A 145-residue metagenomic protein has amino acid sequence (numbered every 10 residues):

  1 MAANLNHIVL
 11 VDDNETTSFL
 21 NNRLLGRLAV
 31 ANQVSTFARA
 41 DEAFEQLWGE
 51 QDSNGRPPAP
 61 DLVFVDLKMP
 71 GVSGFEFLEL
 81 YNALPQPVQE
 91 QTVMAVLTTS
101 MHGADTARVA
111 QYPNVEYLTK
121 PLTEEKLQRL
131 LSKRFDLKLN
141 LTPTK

Functional and structural regions predicted by a protein language model:
M1-V9, E15-V30, G55, V88-Q91 (+1 more regions): Non-catalytic signal-transmission and effector/linker regions of two-component phosphorelay proteins
A3, E76, Q89-A95, S100-L118: Alpha4 helix (beta4-alpha4-beta5 surface) of REC/receiver domains from two-component response regulators
V11-D12, N21, F37, V63: Conserved sequence signature across two-component system core domains
S18, R39, T98-M101: C-terminal compact regulatory domains
T36-G49, G74: Helix N-cap/capping motif at the beta->alpha junctions
D52, R56-P58, N82-E90, Y112: Conserved phosphotransfer cores of two-component systems
D66: Active-site residues of response regulator receiver
M69: Receiver (REC) domain active-site loop signature in two-component systems and cognate sites in sensor histidine kinases
